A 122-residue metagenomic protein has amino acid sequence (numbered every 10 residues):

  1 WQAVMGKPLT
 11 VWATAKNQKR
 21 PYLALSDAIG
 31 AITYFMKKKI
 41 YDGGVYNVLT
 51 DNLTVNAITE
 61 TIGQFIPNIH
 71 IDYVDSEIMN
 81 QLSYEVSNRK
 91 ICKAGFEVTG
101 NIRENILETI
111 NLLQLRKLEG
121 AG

Functional and structural regions predicted by a protein language model:
A3-G122: C-terminal substrate-binding subdomain of Rossmann-fold SDR/epimerase-dehydratase oxidoreductases
